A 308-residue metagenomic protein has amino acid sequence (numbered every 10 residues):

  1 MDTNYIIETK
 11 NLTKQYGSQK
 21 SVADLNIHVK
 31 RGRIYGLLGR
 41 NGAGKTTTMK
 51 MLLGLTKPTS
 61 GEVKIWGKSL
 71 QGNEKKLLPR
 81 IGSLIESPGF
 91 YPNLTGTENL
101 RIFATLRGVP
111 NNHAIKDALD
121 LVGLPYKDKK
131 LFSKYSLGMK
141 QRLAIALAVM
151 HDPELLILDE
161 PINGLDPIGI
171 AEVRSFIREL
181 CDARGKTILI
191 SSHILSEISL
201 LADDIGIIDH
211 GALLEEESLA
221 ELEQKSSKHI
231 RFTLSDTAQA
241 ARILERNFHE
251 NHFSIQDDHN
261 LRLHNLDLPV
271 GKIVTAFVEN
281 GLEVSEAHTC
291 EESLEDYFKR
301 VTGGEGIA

Functional and structural regions predicted by a protein language model:
M1-Y5, G304-A308: Short, Lys/Arg-enriched, disordered terminal segments
D2, T95, G138, E223-K225 (+1 more regions): Short coil/turn motifs at beta-sheet boundaries
N4-T9, K14-I190, L195-D209, L213-E215: ABC transporter nucleotide-binding domains
T13, T97, L121, L195 (+4 more regions): Alpha-helix N-cap/helix-start and coil->helix boundary motif
L78, L100-R101, K116-L119, A171 (+5 more regions): Generic structural signal for individual residues within well-ordered alpha-helical segments across diverse proteins
T105-G108, G303-I307: Non-catalytic alpha-helical coupling and interface elements of nucleotide-dependent molecular machines and regulators
S175-H264: ABC transporter nucleotide-binding domain
K228-V301, A308: Short, charged/small-residue-rich alpha-helical element at the C-terminal edge of ABC transporter nucleotide-binding
